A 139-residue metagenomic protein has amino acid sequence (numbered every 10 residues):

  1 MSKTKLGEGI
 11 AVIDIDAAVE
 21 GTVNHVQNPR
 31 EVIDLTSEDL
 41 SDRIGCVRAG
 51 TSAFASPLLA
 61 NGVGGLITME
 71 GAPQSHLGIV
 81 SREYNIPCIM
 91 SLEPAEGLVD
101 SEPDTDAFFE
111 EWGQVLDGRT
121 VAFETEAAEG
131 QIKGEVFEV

Functional and structural regions predicted by a protein language model:
T4-R43, R48-G65, P73-V139: Acidic, glycine-rich flexible loop/linker segments
E70: Glycine-rich Rossmann-fold phosphate-binding loop(s) that bind the pyrophosphate of adenine dinucleotide cofactors
